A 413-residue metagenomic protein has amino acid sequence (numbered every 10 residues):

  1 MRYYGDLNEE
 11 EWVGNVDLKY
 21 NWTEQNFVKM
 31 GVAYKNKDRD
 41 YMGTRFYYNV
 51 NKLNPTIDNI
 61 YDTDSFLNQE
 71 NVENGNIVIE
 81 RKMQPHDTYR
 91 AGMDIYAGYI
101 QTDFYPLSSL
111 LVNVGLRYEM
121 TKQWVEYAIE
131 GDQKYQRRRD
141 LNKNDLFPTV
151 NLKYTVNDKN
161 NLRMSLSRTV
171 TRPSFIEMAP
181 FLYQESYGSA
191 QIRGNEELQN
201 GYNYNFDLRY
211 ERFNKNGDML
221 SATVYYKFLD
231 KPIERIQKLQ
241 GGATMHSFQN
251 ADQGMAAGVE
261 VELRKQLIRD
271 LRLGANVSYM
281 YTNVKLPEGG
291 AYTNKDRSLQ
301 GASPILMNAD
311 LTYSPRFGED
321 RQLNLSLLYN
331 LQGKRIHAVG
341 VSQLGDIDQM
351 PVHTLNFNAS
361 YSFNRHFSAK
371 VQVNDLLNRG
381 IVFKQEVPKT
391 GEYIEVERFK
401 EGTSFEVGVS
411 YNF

Functional and structural regions predicted by a protein language model:
M1-Y3, L7, D17-K19, V150 (+1 more regions): Conserved C-terminal beta-signal and adjacent last beta-strands/turns of outer-membrane beta-barrel proteins
G5, Y20-N21, Q25-N157, Y183-Q184 (+1 more regions): Signature of Gram-negative outer-membrane beta-barrel scaffolds
D6, E10, Y34-D40, Y118-W124 (+10 more regions): Transmembrane beta-strands of outer-membrane beta-barrel pores
L7, N15, R193-N195, Q199 (+5 more regions): Outer membrane beta-barrel strand-and-loop segments of large Gram-negative receptors, especially TonB-dependent
E10-V16, D94-I100, L146-L152, L162 (+7 more regions): Hydrophobic, lipid-facing positions within transmembrane beta-strands of outer-membrane proteins
Q25-V28, S109-V112, K159-L162, N216-L220 (+4 more regions): Repeated loop/turn-to-beta-strand initiation elements of outer-membrane beta-barrel proteins
S65-V78, K122, D158-N205, V224-Q249 (+2 more regions): Surface-exposed extracellular loop regions of Gram-negative outer-membrane beta-barrel proteins, predominantly
Y225-F228, S247-A338: Gram-negative outer-membrane beta-barrel transporters
